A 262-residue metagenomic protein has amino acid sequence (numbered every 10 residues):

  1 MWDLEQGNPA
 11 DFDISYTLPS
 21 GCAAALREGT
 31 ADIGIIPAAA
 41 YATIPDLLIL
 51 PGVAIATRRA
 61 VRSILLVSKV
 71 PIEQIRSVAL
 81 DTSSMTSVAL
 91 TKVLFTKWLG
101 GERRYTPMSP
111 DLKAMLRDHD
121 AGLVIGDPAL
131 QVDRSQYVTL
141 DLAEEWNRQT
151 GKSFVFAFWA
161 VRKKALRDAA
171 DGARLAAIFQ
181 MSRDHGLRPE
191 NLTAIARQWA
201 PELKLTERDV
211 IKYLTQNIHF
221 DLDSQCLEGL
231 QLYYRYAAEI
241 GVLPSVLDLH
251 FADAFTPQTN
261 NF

Functional and structural regions predicted by a protein language model:
M1-D13, T17: Short, polar/charged alpha-helical segment
D3, S63-I72, S77, F154-D171: A bilobed periplasmic-binding-protein/Venus flytrap-type ligand-binding module shared by bacterial periplasmic
D13-A24, G101-D120: Short helix-initiation/N-cap motifs at beta->coil->alpha
L18-S20, G29-A42, V53, V124-A129 (+1 more regions): Beta->alpha turn/N-cap motifs
A54-R58, K69-P71, L80-S87, G151 (+1 more regions): Short coil/turn segments
R76-T86, T91, W98: Short beta-strand->loop
P107-W199: Pocket-lining segment of extracytoplasmic ligand-binding domains
I195-F262: An extracytoplasmic/periplasmic, membrane-proximal ligand-sensing/linker region
